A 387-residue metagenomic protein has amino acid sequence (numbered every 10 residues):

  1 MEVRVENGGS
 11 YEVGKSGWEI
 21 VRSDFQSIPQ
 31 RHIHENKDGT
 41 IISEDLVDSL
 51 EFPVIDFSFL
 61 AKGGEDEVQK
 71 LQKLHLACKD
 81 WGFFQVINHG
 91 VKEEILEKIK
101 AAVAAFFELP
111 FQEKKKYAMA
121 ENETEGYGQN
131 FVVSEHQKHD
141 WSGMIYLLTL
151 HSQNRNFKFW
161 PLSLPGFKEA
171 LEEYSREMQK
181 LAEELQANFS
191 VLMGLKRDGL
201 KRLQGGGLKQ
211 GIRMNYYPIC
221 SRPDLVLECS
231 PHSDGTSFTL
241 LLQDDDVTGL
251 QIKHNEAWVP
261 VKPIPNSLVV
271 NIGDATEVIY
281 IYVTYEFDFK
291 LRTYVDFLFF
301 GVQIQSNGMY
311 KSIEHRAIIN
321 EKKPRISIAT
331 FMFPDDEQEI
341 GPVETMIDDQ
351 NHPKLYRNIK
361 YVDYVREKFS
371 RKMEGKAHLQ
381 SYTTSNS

Functional and structural regions predicted by a protein language model:
M1-S387: Peripheral, non-catalytic segments flanking oxidoreductase cores
